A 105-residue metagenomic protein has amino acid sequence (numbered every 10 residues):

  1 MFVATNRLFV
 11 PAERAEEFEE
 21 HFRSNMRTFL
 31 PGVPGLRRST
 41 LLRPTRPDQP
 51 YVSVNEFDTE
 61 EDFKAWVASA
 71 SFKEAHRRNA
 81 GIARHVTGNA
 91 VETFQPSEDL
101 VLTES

Functional and structural regions predicted by a protein language model:
F2, T40-Q49, R77-S105: Glycine-rich beta-strand-turn "strand-cap" elements at beta-sheet edges
F2-F9, T40-S69: Short, well-ordered beta-strand segments in beta-rich or mixed alpha/beta enzyme and ligand-binding folds
F2-T5, A15, R27: Short acidic/polar alpha-helix capping motifs at helix-coil junctions
F9-F22: Short, surface-exposed ligand-recognition loops at beta-strand->loop->(often short) alpha-helix junctions that present
V10-A12, T59, Q95-E98: Non-catalytic surface loops within mature trypsin-like serine protease
S24-L36, E56-E92: An amphipathic, aromatic/His-enriched active-site/gating alpha helix that lines ligand/cofactor pockets
